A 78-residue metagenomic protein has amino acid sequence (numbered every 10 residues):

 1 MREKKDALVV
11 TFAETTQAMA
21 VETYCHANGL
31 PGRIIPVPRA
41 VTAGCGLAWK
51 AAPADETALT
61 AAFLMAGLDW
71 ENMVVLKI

Functional and structural regions predicted by a protein language model:
M1-R2, I35-A40: Short, flexible, solvent-exposed loop/turn segments with mixed acidic/basic and small polar residues
R2-T11: Short glycine-/aliphatic-rich beta-strand segments at the starts of folded cytosolic domains
V10-A13, A51: Small/polar loops that bind or transfer phosphate-bearing groups
E14-R33: Short amphipathic alpha-helix segments
T15, V37, D55: A generic "binding-loop/recognition-motif" signal
P31-V37, E71-N72: A short linear hydrophobic-aromatic micro-motif
R39-L47: Short, charge-patterned binding micro-sites
K50-I78: C-terminal structural segments of small proteins and small subunits
